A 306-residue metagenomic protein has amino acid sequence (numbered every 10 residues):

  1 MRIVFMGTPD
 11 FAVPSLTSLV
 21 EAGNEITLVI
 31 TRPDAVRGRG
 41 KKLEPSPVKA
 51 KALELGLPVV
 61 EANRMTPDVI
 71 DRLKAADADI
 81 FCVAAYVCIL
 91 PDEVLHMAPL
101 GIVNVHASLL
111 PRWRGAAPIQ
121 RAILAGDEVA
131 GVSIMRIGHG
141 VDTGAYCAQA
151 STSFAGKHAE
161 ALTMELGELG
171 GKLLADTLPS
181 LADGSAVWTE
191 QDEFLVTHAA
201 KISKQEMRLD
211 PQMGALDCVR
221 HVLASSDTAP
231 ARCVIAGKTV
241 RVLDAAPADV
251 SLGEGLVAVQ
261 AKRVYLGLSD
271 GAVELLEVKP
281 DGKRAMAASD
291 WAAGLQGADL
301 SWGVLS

Functional and structural regions predicted by a protein language model:
M1-R39: N-terminal Rossmann-like dinucleotide-binding module
R2, T27-L28, P58-A76, I89-A107: Internal alpha/beta domain cores that form substrate/cofactor-binding pockets in large enzymes and binding proteins
G7, V29, A52, F81 (+7 more regions): A residue-level signal for conserved active-site and pocket-lining positions in enzyme catalytic cores
T8-F11, N63-T66, Y86-C88, P247-A248: Short beta->alpha connector loops
A22, R32, I80-H198: Donor/substrate-binding cores of folate-linked one-carbon enzymes
E25, P58, D79, V129 (+1 more regions): Residue-level detector of anion-binding/catalytic polar loops
R32, V36-D79: N-terminal glycine-/serine-/threonine-rich beta1-alpha1-beta2 phosphate-ribose binding loop of Rossmann-like
E193-S306: Internal anion-binding site segments
